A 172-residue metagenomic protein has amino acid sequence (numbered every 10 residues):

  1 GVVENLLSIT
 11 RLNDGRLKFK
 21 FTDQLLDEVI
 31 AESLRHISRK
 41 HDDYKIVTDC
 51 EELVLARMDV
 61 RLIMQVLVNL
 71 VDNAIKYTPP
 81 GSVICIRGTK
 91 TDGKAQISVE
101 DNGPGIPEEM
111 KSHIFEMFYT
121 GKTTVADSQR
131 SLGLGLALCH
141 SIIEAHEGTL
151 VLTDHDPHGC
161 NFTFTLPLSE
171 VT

Functional and structural regions predicted by a protein language model:
K20-L25, K45-L55: Conserved catalytic submotifs in the C-terminal HATPase_c
A74-I75: Short helix-loop "hinge" at the ATP-lid/N-box region of the Bergerat-fold HATPase_c
D101: Acidic ATP/Mg2+-coordinating residue in the GHKL
I106-F118: Short conserved segment of the HATPase_c
Y119-R130: Glycine-rich ATP-lid/hinge loop adjacent to the conserved G-boxes
G135, C139: Short alpha-helical Gxxx[C/S/T] motif in the catalytic ATP-binding
